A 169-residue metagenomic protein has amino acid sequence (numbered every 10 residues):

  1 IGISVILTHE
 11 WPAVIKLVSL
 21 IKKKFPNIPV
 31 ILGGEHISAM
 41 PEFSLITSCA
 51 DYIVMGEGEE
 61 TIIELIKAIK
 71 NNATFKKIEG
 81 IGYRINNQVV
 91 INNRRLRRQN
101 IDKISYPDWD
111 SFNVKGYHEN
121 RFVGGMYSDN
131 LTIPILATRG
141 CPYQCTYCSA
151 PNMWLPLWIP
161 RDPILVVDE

Functional and structural regions predicted by a protein language model:
I1-N100: Glycine-rich beta-alpha loop elements in corrinoid/cobalamin-binding modules across cobalamin-dependent enzymes
D102, P107-E169: Radical SAM [4Fe-4S] cluster-binding motif and immediate context
